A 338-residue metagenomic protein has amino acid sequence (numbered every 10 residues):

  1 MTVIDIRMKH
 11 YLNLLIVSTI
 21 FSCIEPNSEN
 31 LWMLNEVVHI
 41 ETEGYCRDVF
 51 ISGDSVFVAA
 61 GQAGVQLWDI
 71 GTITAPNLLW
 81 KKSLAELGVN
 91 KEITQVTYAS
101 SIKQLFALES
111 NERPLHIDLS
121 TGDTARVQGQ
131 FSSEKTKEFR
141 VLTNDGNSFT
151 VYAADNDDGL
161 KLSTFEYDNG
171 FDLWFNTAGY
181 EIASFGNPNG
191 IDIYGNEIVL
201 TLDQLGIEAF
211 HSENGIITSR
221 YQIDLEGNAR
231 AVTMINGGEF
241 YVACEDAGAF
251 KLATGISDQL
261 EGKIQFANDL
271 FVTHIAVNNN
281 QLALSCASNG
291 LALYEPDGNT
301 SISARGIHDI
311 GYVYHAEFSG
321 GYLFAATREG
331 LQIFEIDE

Functional and structural regions predicted by a protein language model:
T19-C46: Bacterial Sec-dependent N-terminal signal peptides
N35-E41, N77-L87, D123-F131, F171-I182 (+3 more regions): A short beta-strand motif characteristic of beta-propeller blades
V38-V65: Beta-strand-rich domains and repeat architectures in extracellular enzymes and scaffolds, especially beta-propellers
G44-F50, N90-Y98, S133-T143, S184-I193 (+3 more regions): Repeated scaffold domains used in trafficking and secretory/extracellular systems, primarily beta-propellers
G53-D54, S101-K103, N147-F149, G195-N196 (+3 more regions): Short coil/turn segments that connect the beta-strands within blades of beta-propeller domains
Q62-V65, N111-P114, D157-L160, Q204-I207 (+3 more regions): Loop/turn residues immediately N-terminal
I70-T74, D118-D123, F165-N169, H211-I216 (+3 more regions): Short loop/turn segments that connect beta-strands within beta-propeller blades
I310-E338: Blade-level signature of beta-propeller repeat domains, shared across WD40, Kelch, NHL, RCC1 and BNR/Asp-box propellers
